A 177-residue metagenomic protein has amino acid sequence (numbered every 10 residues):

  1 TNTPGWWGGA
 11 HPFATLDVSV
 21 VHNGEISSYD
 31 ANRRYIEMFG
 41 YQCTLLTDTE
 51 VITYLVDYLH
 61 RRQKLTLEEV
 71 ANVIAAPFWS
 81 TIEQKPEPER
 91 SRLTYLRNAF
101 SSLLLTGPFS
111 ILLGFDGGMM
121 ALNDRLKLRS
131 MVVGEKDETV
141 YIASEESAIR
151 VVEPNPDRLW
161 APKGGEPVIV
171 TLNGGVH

Functional and structural regions predicted by a protein language model:
T1-H177: Conserved short alpha-helical segments that host acidic/polar catalytic motifs at enzyme active sites
